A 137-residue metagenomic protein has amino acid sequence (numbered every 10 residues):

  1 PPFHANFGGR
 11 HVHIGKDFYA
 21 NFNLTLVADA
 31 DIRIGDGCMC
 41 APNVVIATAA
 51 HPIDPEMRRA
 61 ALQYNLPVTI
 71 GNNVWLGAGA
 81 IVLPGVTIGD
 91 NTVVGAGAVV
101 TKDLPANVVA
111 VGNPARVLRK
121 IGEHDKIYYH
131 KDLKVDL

Functional and structural regions predicted by a protein language model:
P1-T87, N113, K120-K131: Flexible, glycine/small-residue-enriched loop-and-beta-strand segment within the central core of proteins
R33, W75, V93-G95, V99 (+1 more regions): A generic "structured core" feature
T87-G89, L104: Extended beta-solenoid/beta-helix repeat architectures
V99-L104, V109, N113-L137: Long hydrophobic alpha-helical segments typical of transmembrane helices together with their membrane-interfacial
